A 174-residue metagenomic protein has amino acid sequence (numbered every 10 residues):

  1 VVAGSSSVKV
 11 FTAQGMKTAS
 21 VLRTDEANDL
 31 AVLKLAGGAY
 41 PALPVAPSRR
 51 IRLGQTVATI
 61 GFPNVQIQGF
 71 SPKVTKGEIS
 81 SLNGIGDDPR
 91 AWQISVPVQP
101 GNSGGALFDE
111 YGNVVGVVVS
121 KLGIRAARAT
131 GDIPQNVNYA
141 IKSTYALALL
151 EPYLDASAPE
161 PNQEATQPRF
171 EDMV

Functional and structural regions predicted by a protein language model:
V1-G69, D88-A91, L154-A165: Conserved active-site neighborhood of the chymotrypsin/trypsin-like protease fold
V2-S7, L30, G37, V57 (+7 more regions): Extracytoplasmic/secreted envelope proteins and their assembly/folding machinery, especially bacterial periplasmic
T18, P41, F62-F70, V114-V174: C-terminal cap/linker of serine protease catalytic domains
A19-V21, I79, L107, V114: Conserved hydrophobic positions within beta-strands
L22, V96-V98, K142: Short Gly/Pro-enriched turn/cap motifs at secondary-structure boundaries
F70-N83, T130-D132: Short, compositionally biased
P97-V118: Catalytic nucleophile loop of clan PA
